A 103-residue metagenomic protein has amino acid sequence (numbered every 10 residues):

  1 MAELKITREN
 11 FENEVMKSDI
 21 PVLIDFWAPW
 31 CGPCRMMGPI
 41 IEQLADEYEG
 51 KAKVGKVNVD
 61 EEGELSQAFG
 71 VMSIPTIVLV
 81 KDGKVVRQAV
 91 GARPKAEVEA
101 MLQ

Functional and structural regions predicted by a protein language model:
A2, T7, W27, K53-G55: Conserved Rossmann-like nucleotide-binding pocket used by diverse enzymes that bind dinucleotide cofactors
E3-V22: A short beta-strand-turn-helix
D19, F26-W30, S73: Short pre-active-site segment immediately N-terminal to redox-active cysteine/selenocysteine motifs in thiol-based
D19-P21, G38-V57: Conserved helix-turn-beta segment immediately C-terminal to the redox Cys motif in thioredoxin-like folds
F26-Q43: Conserved redox-active cysteine motifs that mediate thiol-disulfide chemistry, especially di-cysteine Cys-X(1-2)-Cys
V59-L65: Structural microenvironment flanking redox-active thiols in thiol-disulfide oxidoreductases
L65-I74, V80, K84: Structural alpha/beta surface segment adjacent to cysteine/selenocysteine redox centers across thiol/disulfide enzymes
V78-Q103: Non-catalytic, surface beta->alpha helical segment in thiol-disulfide oxidoreductase systems
